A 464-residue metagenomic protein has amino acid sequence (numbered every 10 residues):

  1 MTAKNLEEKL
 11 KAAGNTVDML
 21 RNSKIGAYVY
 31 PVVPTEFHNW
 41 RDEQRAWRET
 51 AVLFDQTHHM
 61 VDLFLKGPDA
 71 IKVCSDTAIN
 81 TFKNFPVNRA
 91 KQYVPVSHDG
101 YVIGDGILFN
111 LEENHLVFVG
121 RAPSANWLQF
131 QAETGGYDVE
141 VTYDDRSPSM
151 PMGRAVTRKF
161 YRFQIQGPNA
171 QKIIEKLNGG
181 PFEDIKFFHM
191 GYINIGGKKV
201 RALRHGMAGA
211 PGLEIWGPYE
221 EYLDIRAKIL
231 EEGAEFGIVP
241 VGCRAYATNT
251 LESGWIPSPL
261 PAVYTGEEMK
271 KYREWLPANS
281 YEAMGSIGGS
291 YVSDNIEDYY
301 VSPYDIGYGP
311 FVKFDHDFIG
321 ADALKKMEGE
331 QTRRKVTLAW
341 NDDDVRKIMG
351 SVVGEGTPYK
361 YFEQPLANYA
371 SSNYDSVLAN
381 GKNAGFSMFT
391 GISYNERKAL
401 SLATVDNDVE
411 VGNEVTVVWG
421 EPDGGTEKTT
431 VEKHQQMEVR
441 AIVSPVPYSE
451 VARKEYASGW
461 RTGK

Functional and structural regions predicted by a protein language model:
M1-Q92, I103, K335: Acidic, proline/glycine-enriched N-terminal capping motif
M1-T35, N110-K464: Conserved, structured C-terminal
E43-E49, P95-D105, N194-L203, A384-S387: Short amphipathic beta-strand starts and helix->beta connectors
H58-K66, S97, I107-F109, L116-R121: Short secondary-structure transition/capping motifs
P68-V102, P168-K198: Internal amphipathic helical hairpin motif
N84-P86, P95-Y101, G106-E112, T134 (+1 more regions): Short, charge-rich binding segments
